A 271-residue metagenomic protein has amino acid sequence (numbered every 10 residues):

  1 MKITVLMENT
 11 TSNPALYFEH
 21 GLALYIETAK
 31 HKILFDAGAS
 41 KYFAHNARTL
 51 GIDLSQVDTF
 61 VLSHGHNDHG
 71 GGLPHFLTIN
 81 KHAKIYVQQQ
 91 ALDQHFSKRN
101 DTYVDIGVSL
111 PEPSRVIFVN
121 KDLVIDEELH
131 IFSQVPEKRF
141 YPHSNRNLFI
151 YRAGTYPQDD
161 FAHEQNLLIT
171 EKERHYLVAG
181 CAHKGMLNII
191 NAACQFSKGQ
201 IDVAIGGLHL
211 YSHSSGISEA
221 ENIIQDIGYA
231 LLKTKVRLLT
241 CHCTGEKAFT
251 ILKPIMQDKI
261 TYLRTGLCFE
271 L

Functional and structural regions predicted by a protein language model:
M1-L50, D160, E164-A179: Conserved beta-strand hairpin/beta-sheet module of binuclear metal-dependent hydrolase folds, prominently
M1-P14, R146-Q158, H209-S218: Glycine-rich phosphate-binding "P-loop"
E8-T10, A37-S40, G65, Q90-A91 (+5 more regions): Active-site metal-binding loops of divalent metal-dependent hydrolases
H31-I33, T59, L129, H175-Y176 (+1 more regions): Structural motif
Y42-D93, Q195-A204: Active-site metal-binding motif and surrounding structural segment of the metallo-beta-lactamase
L50, K81, E112, T234 (+1 more regions): Short, structured coil segments at secondary-structure junctions
H66-H69, D160-N166, T170-T265: Cap/insert and terminal regions of metallo-dependent hydrolase folds
A91-Q165, D258-L271: Metallo-beta-lactamase
